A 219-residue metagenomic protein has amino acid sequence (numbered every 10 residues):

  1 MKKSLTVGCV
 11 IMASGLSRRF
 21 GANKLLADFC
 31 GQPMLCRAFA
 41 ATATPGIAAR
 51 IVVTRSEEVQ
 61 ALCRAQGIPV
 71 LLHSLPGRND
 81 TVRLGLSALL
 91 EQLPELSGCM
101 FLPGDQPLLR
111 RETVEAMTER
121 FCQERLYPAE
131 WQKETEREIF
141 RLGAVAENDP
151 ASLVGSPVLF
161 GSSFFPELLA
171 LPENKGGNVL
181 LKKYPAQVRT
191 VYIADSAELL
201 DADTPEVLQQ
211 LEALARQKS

Functional and structural regions predicted by a protein language model:
K2-E57: N-terminal glycine-rich phosphate-binding loop and ensuing alpha1 helix
K2-L5, C9, P166-S219: Conserved alpha/beta core of the MobA/IspD/sugar-nucleotide pyrophosphorylase nucleotidyltransferase superfamily
V10-S14, V53, L102-P103, G143-A146 (+1 more regions): Short beta-strand segments
A27, I51, P69-L71, R189-V191 (+1 more regions): Structural signal for short hydrophobic segments within the conserved structured cores of catalytic domains across
D28, L108, V158-L159, T190 (+1 more regions): Short aromatic/basic micro-patch
C36-F101, E112: Conserved N-terminal catalytic core of the sugar/cofactor nucleotidyltransferase
L75-L169: Conserved beta-loop-beta/alpha segment of the NTase-like Rossmann-fold superfamily that binds/positions NTPs
